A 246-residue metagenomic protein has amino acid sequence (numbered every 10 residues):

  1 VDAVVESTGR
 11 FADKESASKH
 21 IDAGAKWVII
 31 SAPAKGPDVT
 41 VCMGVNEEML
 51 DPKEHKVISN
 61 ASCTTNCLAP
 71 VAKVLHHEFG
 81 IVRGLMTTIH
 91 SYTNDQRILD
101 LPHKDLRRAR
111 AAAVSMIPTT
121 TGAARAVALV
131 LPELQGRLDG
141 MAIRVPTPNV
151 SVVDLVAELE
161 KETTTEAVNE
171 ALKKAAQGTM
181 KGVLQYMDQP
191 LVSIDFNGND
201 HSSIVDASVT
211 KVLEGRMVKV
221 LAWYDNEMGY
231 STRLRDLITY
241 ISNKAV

Functional and structural regions predicted by a protein language model:
V1-A109, V212, D236, K244-A245: N-terminal Rossmann-like NAD(P) cofactor-binding subdomain of oxidoreductases, focused on the glycine-rich
T8-G9, C63, T119, E160 (+1 more regions): Structured loop/turn residues at secondary-structure junctions
F11, N66, T163, M228-G229: A generic structural signal for alpha-helix starts
N46-E47, N60, N66, S115 (+3 more regions): Asparagine-centered polar/low-complexity signal
C63-L68, A123, S151, Y230: Catalytic-loop motifs flanking and including active-site residues across diverse enzymes
G80-R83, T88-V218: C-terminal substrate-binding/catalytic lobe of Rossmann-fold NAD(P)-dependent oxidoreductases
N197-V246: NAD(P)-dependent Rossmann-like dehydrogenase/reductase catalytic/cofactor-binding core
